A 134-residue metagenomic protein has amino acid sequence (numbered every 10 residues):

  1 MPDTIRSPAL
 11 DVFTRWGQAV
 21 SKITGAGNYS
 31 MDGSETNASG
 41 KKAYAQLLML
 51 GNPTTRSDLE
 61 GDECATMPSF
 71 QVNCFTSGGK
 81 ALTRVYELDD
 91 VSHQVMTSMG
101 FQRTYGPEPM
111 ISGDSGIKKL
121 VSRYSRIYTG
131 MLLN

Functional and structural regions predicted by a protein language model:
M1-D58: Small/polar-rich, solvent-exposed N-terminal microdomains that initiate assembly or binding
L10-F13, V85, D89: Short, highly selective alpha-helical patches that border small-molecule cofactor pockets in redox/cofactor-processing
S34-T36, L50-P53, S77-G79, I127-M131: Generic structural motif
S39-K41, D62-T66, D114-K118: A generic structural micro-feature
S57-T66, Y105: Vicinal oxygen chelate
C64-G78, K118-G130: Oligomerization/assembly interface segments of phage tail-like spikes and tubes
G79-E87, L133: Short, conserved charged micro-motifs
D90-N134: Acidic-leaning, charged glycine-interspersed low-complexity segments
